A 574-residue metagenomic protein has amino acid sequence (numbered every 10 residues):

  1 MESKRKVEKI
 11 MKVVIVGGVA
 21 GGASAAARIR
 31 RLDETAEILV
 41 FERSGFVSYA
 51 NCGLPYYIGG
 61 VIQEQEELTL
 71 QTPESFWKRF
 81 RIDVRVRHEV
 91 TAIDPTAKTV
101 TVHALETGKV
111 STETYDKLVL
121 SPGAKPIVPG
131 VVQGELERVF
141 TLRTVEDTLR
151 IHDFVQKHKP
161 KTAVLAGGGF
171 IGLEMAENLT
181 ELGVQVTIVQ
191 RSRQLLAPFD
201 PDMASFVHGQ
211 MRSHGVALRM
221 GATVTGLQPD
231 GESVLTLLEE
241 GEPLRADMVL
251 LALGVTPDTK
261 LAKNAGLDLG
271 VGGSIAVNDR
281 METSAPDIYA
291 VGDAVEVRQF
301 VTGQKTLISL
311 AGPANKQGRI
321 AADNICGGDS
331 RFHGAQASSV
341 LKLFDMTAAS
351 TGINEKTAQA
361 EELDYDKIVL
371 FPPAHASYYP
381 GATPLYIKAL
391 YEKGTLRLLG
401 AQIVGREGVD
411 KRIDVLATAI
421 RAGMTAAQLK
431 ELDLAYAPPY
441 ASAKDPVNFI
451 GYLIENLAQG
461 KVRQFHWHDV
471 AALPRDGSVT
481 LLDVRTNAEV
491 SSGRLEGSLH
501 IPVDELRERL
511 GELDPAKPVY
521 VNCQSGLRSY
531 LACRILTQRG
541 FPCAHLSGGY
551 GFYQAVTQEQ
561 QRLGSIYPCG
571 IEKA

Functional and structural regions predicted by a protein language model:
E8-M11, G18, A294-R406, P438-S442 (+2 more regions): Mid-to-C-terminal Rossmann-like scaffold of FAD/NAD(P)H-dependent oxidoreductases
E8-R87, I127, A176-F199, S338 (+2 more regions): Beta1-alpha1 glycine-rich phosphate/pyrophosphate-binding loop at the start of Rossmann-like nucleotide-binding domains
V16, E113-G123, A166, L244-G254 (+2 more regions): Short hydrophobic core segments
T35-E37, R79, R85-E106, E113 (+2 more regions): A Rossmann-like FAD-binding core segment of flavoenzymes
T69, T162-A163, F170-Q228, I308-A314 (+3 more regions): Rossmann-like dinucleotide-binding cores of NAD(P)H-dependent redox enzymes
L120-L182, A217, V277-D279, I501-V503 (+1 more regions): Glycine-rich dinucleotide-binding loop and its adjacent helix/turn
E135-K159, G231-E232, P243-I320, V415 (+1 more regions): FAD-site-proximal beta/loop scaffold in flavoenzymes
A427-P438, S442-V479, N487-Y520, Q524-A574: Rhodanese-like catalytic fold shared by cysteine-dependent sulfurtransferases and DSP/PTP-type phosphatases
